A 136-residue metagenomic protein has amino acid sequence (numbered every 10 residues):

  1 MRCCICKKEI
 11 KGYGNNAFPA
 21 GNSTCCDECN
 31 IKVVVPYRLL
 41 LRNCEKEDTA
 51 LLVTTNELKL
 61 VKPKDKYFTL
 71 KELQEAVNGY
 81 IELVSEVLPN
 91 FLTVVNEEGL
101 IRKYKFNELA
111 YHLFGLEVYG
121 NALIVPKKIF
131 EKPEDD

Functional and structural regions predicted by a protein language model:
M1-R2, L40: Intrinsically disordered, compositionally biased terminal peptides
C3-C6, C26-C29: Short cysteine-rich clusters marking metal-coordination/redox-active sites
I5-G14: Short Cys/His-rich Zn2+-coordinating modules
Y13, C26, P36, N96-E97: Helix N-cap / beta->alpha transition motif
Y13-S23: Short linker/helix segments within small regulatory modules
E28-N43: Short metal-binding segments enriched for Cys and/or His
L39, N43-D136: Short beta-rich binding modules
